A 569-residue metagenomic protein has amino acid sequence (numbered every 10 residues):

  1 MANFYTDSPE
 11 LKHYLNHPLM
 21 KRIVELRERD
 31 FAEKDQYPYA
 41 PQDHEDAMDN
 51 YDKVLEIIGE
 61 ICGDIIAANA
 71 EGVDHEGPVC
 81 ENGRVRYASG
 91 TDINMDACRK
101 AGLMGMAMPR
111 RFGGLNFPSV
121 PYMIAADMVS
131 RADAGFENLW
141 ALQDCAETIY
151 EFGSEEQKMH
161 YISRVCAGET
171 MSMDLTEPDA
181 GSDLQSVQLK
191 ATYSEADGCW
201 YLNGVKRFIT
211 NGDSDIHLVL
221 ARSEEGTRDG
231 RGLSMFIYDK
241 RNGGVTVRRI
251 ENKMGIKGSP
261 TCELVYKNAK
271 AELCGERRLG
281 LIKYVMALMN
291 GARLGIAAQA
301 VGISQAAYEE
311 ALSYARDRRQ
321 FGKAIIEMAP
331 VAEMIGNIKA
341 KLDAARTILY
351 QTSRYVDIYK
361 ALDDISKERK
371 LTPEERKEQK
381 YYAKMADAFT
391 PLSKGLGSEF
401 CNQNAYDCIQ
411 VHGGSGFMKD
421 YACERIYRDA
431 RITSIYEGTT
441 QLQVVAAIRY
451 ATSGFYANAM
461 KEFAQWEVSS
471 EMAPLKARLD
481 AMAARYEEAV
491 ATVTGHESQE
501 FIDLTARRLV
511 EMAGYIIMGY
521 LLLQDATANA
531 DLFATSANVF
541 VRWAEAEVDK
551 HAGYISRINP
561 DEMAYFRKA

Functional and structural regions predicted by a protein language model:
M1-E81, V85, R478: Extended, charge-enriched "interface" segments that sit outside catalytic cores
A2-E10, L19, I256, K380-F463 (+1 more regions): Alpha-helix capping/hinge segments and adjacent helical runs
Y39, R241-G244, R248, P260-A292 (+3 more regions): A glycine-rich, basic-preceded beta-loop-alpha segment at the flavin cofactor/substrate interface of flavin-utilizing
G59-E60, G90-S163, A167, T210-G212 (+1 more regions): Internal helix-loop-helix
F112, G454, W466-A569: C-terminal amphipathic alpha-helical interaction region
T148, S154-H160, T439, V445-E487: A structural-propensity feature for long, helix-poor, extended segments
C199, N203-V245: A short core secondary-structure module
D343-K394, V490-L504, L523, T527-L532: C-terminal helix-coil-helix/basic helical segment that borders enzyme active sites and/or dimer interfaces and provides
